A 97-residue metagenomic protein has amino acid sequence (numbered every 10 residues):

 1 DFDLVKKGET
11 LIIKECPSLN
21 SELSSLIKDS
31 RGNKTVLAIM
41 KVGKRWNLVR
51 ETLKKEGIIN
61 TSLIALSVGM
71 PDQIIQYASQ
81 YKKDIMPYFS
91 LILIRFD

Functional and structural regions predicted by a protein language model:
D1-D29: Class I SAM-dependent methyltransferase SAM-binding "motif I" and its flanking Rossmann-like core
S30-D97: A contiguous loop/helix-start segment that scaffolds small-molecule binding in enzyme catalytic cores
